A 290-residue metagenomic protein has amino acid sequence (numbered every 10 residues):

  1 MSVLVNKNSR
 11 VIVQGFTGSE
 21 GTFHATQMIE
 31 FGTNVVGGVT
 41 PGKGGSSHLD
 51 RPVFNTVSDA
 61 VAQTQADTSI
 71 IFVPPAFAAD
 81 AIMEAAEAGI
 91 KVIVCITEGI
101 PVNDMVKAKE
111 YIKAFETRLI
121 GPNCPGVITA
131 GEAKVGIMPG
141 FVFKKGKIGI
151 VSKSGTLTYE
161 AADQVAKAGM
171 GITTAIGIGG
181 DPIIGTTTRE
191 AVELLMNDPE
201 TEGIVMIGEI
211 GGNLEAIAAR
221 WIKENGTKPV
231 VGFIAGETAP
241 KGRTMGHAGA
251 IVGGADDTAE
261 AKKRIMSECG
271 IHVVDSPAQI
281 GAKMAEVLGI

Functional and structural regions predicted by a protein language model:
M1-I290: Catalytic-core regions of core metabolic enzymes, especially those transforming organic acids/acyl-group intermediates
